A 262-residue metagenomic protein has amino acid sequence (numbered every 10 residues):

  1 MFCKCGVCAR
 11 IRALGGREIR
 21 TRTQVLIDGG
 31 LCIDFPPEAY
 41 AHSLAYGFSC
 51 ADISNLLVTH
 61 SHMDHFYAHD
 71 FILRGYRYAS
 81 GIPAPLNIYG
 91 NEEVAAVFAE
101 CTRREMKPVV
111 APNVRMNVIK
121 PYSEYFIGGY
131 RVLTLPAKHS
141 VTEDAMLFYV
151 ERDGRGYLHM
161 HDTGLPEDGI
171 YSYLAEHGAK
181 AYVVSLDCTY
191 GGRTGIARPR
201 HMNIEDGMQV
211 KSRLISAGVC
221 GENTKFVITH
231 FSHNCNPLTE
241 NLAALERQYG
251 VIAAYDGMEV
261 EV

Functional and structural regions predicted by a protein language model:
M1-F48, N117-E176, M258-V262: Core dinuclear metal-dependent hydrolase active-site scaffold
G30, F35-Y89, A179-V184: Active-site metal-binding motif and surrounding structural segment of the metallo-beta-lactamase
D34, S43, H60, I88 (+7 more regions): Divalent metal-coordination and catalytic microenvironments
G47-F48, R74-P83, R104-V109, E176-G178 (+1 more regions): Alpha-helix termini
T59-H65, H139, H201, H230: Histidine-centered divalent metal-coordination motifs
G81-A145, E151-D153, I252-A254: Metallo-beta-lactamase
V94-A99, N234-T239, E261: Short, charged/polar "capping" segments at the starts of alpha-helices and the immediately preceding loops
G164-M258: Cap/insert and terminal regions of metallo-dependent hydrolase folds
